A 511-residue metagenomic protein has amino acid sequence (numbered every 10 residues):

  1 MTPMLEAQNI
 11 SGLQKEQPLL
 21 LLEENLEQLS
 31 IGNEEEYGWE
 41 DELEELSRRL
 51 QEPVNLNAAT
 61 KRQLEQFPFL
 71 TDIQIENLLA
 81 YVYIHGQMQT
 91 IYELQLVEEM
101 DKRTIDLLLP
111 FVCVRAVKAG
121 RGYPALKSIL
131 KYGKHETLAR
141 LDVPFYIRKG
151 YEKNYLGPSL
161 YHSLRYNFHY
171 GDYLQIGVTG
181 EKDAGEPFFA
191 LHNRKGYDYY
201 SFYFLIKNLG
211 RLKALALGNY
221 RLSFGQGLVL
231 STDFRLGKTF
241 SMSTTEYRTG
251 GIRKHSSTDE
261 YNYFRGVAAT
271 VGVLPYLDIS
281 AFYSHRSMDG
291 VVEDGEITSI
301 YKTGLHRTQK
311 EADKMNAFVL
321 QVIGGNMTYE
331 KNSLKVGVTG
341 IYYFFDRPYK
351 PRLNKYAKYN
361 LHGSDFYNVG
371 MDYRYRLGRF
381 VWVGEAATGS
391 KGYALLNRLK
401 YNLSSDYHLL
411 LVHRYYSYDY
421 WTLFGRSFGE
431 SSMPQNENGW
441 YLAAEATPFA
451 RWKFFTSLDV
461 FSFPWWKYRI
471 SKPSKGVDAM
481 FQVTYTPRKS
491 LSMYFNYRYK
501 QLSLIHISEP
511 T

Functional and structural regions predicted by a protein language model:
L5-L205, G210, N219-S223: Compositionally biased linear targeting/interaction segments
T71, D101, Y132, H169-Y173 (+10 more regions): Outer-membrane beta-barrel channels and translocator barrels
Y155-S159, F264, N316-P351, K358-S508: Exposed, low-structure sequence patches enriched in small/polar residues
H162-Y197, Y203, L236-E246, G340-T388: Surface-exposed extracellular loop regions of Gram-negative outer-membrane beta-barrel proteins
R194-D289, D406-T422: Outer membrane beta-barrel
G227-S231, M288-S299, P348-R352, L396 (+2 more regions): Outer-membrane beta-barrel and related beta-rich outer-membrane complex signature in Gram-negative bacteria
K238-H255, Y261, T298-L320, L423 (+3 more regions): Surface-exposed acidic, glycine/proline-enriched linker/cap segments that occur as 15-30-residue helix-coil
Y261-R307, N316-T328: Aromatic- and glycine-enriched pocket-lining scaffold segments that form the walls of small-molecule binding clefts
